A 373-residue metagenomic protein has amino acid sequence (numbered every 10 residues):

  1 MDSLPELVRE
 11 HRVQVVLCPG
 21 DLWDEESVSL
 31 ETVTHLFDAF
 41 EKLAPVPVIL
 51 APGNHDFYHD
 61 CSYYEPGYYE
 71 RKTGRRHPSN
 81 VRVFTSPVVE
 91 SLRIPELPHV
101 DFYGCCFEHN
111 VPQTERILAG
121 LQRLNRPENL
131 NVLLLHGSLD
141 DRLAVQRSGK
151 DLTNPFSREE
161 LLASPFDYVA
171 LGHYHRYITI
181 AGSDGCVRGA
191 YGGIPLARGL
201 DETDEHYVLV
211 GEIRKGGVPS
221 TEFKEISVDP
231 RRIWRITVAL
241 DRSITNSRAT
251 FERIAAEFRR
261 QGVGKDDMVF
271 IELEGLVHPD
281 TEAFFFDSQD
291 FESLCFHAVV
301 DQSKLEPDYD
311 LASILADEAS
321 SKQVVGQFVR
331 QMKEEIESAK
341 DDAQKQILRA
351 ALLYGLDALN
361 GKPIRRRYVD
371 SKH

Functional and structural regions predicted by a protein language model:
M1-H35, R349-L353, G361-H373: N-terminal active-site segment of His-dependent metallophosphoesterases
S3-H11, A39, G120-R123, R253-R260: A generic secondary-structure signal
E10-H11, V218-H373: Accessory, non-catalytic peripheral segments of nucleic-acid enzymes
V15, D24-G199, D204-Y207, E212: His/Asp/Glu-rich metal-coordinating catalytic cores of metallo-dependent phosphodiesterases/hydrolases acting on
P19, G172, E274: Conserved residues at the C-terminal ends of beta-strands
P19, P45-L50, K265-M268: Short, surface-exposed connector motifs at secondary-structure boundaries
W23, H109-N110, L276-T281: Short acidic, S/G/P-rich loop/turn micro-motifs used as interaction or catalytic elements
R214-G216: Short loop/turn segments immediately following beta-strands, especially the blade-tip and inter-blade linker loops
